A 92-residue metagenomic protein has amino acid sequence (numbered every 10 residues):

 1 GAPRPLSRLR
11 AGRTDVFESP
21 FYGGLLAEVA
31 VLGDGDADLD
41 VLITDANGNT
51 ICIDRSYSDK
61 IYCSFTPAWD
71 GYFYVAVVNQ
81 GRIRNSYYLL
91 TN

Functional and structural regions predicted by a protein language model:
P3-Y88: Acidic, Ser/Thr/Pro-rich low-complexity intrinsically disordered segments
L90-N92: Short beta-strand edge segments in extracellular beta-sheet folds
